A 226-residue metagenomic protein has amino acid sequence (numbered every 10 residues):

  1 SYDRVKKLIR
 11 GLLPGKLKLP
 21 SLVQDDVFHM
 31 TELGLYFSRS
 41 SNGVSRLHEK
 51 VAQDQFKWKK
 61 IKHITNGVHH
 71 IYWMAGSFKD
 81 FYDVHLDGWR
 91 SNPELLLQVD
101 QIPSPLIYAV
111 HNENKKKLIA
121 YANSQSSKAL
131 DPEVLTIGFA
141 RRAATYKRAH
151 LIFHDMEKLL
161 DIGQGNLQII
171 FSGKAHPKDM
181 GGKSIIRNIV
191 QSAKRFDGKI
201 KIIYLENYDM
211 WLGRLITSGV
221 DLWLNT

Functional and structural regions predicted by a protein language model:
S1-T226: Catalytic cores of carbohydrate-active enzymes across secretory and cytosolic contexts
